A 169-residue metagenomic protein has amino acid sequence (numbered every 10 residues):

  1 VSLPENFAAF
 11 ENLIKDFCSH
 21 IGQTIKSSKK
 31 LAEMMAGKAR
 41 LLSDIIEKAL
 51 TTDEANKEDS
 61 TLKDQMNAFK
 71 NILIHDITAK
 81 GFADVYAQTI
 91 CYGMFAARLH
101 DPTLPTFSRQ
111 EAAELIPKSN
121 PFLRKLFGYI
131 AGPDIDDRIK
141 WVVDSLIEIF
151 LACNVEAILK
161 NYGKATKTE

Functional and structural regions predicted by a protein language model:
V1-V142: Charged, often flexible domain-edge or linker segments that flank or initiate folded functional domains
P121-E169: Non-catalytic substrate-recognition/targeting regions of SAM-dependent transferases
